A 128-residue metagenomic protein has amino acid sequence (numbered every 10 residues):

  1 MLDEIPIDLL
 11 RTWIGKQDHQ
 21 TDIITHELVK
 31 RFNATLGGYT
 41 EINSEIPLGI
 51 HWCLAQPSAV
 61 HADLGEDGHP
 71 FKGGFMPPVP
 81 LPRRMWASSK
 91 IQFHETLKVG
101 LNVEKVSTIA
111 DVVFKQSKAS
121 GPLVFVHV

Functional and structural regions predicted by a protein language model:
M1-N102: Hydrophobic, proline/glycine-rich low-complexity stretches
R84-V128: Hydrophobic beta-sheet segments that form the core/acyl-binding groove of ACP/CoA-dependent acyl-chain-processing
